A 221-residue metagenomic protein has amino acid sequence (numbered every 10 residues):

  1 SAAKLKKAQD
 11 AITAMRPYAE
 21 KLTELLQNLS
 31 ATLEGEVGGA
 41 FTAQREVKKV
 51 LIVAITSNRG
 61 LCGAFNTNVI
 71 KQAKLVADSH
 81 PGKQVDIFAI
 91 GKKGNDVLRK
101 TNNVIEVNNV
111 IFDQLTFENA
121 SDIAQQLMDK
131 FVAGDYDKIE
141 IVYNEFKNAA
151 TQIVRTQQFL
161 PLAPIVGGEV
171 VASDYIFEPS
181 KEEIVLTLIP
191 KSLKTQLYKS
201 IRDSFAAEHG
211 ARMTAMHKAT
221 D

Functional and structural regions predicted by a protein language model:
S1-D221: C-terminal beta-strand-loop-alpha-helix "lid" module of Rossmann-like NAD(P)-dependent dehydrogenases
